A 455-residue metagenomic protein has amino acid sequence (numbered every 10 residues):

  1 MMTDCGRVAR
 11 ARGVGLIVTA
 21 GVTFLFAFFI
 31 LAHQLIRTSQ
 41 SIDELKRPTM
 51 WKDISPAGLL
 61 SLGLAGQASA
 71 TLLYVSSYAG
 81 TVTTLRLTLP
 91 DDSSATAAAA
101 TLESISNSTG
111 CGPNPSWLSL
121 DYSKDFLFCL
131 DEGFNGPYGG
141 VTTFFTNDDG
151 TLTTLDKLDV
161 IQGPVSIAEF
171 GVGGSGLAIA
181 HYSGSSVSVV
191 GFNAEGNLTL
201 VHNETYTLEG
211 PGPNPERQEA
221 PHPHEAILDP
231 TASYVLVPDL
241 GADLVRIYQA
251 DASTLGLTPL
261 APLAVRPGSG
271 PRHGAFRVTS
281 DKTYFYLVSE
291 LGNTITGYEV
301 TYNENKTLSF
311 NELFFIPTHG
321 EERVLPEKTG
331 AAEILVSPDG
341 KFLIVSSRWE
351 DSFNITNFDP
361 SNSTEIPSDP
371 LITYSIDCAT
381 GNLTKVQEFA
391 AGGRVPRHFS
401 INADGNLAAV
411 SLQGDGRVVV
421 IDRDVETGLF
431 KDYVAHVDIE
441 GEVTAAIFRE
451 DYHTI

Functional and structural regions predicted by a protein language model:
M2-D4, R10-T38, R47-A70: Fungal secretory targeting signals
A70-T71, S123-D125, G174-S175, T231-S233 (+3 more regions): Short coil/turn segments that connect the beta-strands within blades of beta-propeller domains
L85-A97, F144-G150, V190-T199, Q249-G256 (+3 more regions): Short loop/turn segments immediately following beta-strands, especially the blade-tip and inter-blade linker loops
N107-C111, K157-V160, E216-Q218, L263-P267 (+3 more regions): Surface loop/turn motifs at the tips and blade-to-blade linkers of beta-strand repeat domains
T151-E225: Asp-box/WD-like beta-propeller blade repeats and closely related beta-sheet repeat scaffolds
H202-Q218, L313-P326, Q387-A390, D438-Y452: Surface-exposed loop and turn segments in beta-propeller and other repeat-based domains that flank or scaffold
T329-V410: Loop/turn-rich, solvent-exposed surfaces of beta-rich toroidal or solenoidal domains
